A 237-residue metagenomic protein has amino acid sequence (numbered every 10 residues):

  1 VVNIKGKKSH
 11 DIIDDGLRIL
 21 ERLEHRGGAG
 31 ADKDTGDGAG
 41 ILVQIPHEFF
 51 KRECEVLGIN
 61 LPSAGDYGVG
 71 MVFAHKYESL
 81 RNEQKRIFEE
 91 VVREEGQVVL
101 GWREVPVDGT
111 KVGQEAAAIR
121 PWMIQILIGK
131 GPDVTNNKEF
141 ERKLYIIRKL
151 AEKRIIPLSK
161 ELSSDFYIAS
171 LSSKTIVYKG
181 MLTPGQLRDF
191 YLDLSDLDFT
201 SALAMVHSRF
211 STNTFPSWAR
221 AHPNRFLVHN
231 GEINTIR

Functional and structural regions predicted by a protein language model:
V1-R237: N-terminal segments that mediate ammonia production and transfer in glutamine-dependent amidotransferase systems
